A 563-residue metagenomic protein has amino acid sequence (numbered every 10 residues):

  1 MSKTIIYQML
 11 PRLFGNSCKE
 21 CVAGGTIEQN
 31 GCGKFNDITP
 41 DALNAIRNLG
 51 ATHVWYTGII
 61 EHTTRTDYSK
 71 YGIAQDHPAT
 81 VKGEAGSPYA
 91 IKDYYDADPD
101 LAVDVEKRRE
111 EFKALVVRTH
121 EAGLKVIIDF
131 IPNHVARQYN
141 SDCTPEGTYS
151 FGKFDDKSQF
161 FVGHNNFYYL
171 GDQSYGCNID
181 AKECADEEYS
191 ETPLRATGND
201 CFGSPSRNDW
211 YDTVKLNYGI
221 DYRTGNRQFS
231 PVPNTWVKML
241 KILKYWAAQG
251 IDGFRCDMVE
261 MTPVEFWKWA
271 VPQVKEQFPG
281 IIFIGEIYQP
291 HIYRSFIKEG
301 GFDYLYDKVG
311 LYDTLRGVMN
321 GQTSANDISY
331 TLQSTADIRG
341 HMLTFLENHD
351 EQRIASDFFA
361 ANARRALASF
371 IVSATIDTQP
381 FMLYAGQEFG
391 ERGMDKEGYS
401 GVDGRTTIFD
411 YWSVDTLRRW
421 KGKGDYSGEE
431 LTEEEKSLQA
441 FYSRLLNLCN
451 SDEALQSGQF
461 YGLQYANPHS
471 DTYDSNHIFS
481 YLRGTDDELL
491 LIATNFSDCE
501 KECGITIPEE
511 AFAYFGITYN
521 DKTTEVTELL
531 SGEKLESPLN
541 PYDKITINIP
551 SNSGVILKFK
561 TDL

Functional and structural regions predicted by a protein language model:
M1-K125, N133-V135, N140-T144, D155 (+1 more regions): N-terminal structural segment of carbohydrate-active enzymes
M1-S2, L10, A90-I91, D100-V117 (+7 more regions): Alpha-amylase-like alpha-glycosidases and glucanotransferases acting on alpha-linked glucans and related
S2, S17, C21, T64 (+3 more regions): Loop/helix patches that line or flank the sugar-binding groove of alpha-linked glycan CAZymes
T4-I6, T52-W55, G123-I127, D252-R255 (+7 more regions): Beta-sheet entry/capping signal
P11-L13, I60, D98-L101, P132-H134 (+9 more regions): Short, flexible loop/turn elements at secondary-structure junctions
G15-C18, H62-Y68, H134-S141, T262-F266 (+4 more regions): Short catalytic/ligand-binding loop motif for oxyanion handling, primarily in non-cytosolic enzymes, centered on
S17-N36, F358-N362, L535-T546: Short, polar loop/linker segments at the starts of domains and inter-domain junctions
D498-L563: C-terminal beta-sandwich/jelly-roll accessory domains of carbohydrate-active enzymes
